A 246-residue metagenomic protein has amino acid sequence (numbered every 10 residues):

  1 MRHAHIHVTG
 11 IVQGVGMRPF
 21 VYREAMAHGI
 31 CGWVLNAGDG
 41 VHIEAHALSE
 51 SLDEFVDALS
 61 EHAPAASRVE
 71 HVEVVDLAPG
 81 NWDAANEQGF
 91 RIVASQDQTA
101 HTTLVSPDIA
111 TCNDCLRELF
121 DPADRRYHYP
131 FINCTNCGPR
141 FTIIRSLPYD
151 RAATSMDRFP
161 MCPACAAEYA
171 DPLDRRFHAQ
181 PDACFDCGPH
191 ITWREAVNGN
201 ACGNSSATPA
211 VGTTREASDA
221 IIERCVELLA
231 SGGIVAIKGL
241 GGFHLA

Functional and structural regions predicted by a protein language model:
M1-F185, P189-T192: Intrinsically disordered, low-complexity, mixed-charge
E50-D53, E216-E223: Generic alpha-helical secondary structure signal
D114-R117, D219-I221, C225: Phosphate-interacting basic helix/loop segments used at nucleotide- and nucleic-acid interfaces
E195-A220: Intrinsically disordered, low-complexity terminal tails and inter-domain linkers enriched for S/T/G/P/D/E
R224-A236: Glycine-rich phosphate/diphosphate-binding loops that line cofactor/substrate pockets in enzymes
V235-F243: Glycine-rich N-terminal segment of FAD-binding domains in flavoprotein oxidoreductases, spanning the beta-loop-helix
A246: Short glycine-/acidic-enriched loop or helix-start segments at secondary-structure transitions that form or flank
